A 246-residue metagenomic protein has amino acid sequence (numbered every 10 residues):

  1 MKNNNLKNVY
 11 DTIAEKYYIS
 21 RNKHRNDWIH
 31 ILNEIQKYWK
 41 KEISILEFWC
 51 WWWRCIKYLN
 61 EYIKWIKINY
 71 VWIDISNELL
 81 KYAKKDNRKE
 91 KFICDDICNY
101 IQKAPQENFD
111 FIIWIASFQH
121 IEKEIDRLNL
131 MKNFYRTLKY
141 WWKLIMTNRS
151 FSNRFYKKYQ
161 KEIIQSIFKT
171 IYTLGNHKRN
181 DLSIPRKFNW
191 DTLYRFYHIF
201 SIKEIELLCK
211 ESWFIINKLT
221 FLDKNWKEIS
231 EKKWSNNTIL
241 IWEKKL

Functional and structural regions predicted by a protein language model:
M1-K40, Y58: Conserved class I S-adenosyl-L-methionine
E42-W51: Conserved class I S-adenosyl-L-methionine
W52-Y100: Class I SAM-dependent methyltransferase SAM/SAH-binding core
Q102-I112: A short acidic, Gly/Pro-enriched loop at the edge of an enzyme's catalytic core that lines a small-molecule cofactor
F111-I125: A short SAM/SAH-binding and catalytic strip from SAM-dependent methyltransferases
L128-Y140: A short glycine-rich, Lys/Arg-flanked "PGG" loop and its adjoining helix->strand segment in the class I
M146-L208: SAM-dependent methyltransferase
E228-L246: Core SAM-dependent methyltransferase catalytic element
